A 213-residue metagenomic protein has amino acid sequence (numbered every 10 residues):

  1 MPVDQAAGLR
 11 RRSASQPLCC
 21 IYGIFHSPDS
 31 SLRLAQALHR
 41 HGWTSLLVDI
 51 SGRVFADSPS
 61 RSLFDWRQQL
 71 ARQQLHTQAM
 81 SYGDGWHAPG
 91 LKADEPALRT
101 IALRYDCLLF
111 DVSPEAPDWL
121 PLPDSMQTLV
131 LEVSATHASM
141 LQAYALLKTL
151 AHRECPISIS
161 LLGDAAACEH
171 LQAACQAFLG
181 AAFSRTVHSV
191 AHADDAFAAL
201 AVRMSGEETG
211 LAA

Functional and structural regions predicted by a protein language model:
M1-W43, F55-P59, L63-D65, G210: Extreme N-terminal, non-catalytic leader segments that precede Walker-type/kinase nucleotide-binding cores
M1-Y22, C155-A213: C-terminal lobe/tail of nucleotide-utilizing enzymes
P2, S27-P28, G90-L91, M140-A143: A conditional alpha-helix N-cap/helix-loop micro-motif detector
A14-H26, L47-C107, P114: P-loop/Walker-type NTP enzyme "switch/lid" segment
T44-V48, L131: Conserved beta-strand elements of the Class I
D94-L98, A143, L147, A196 (+1 more regions): Generic hydrophobic alpha-helical segments
P96-R104, L109-S189: Conserved catalytic-core segment of NTP-binding enzymes
